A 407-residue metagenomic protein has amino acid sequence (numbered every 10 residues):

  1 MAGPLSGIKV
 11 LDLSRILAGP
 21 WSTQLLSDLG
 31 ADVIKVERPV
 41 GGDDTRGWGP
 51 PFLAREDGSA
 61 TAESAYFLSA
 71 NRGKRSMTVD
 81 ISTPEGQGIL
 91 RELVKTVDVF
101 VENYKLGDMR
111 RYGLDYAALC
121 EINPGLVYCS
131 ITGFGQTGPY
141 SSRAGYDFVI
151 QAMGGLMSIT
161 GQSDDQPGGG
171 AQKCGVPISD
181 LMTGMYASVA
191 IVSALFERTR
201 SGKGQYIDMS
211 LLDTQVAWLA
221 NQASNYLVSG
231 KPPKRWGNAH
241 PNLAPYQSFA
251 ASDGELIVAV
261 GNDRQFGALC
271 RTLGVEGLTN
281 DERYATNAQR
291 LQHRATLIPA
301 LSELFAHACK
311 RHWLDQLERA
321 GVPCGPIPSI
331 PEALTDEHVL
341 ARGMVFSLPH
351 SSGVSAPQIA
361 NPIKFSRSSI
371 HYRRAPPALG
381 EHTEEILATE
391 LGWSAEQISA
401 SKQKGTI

Functional and structural regions predicted by a protein language model:
M1-A190, A194-R200, A378, E384-I407: N-terminal helix-loop segment corresponding to the beta1-alpha1 unit of nucleotide/adenylate-binding folds
A2, A285, H350-S399: Flexible, small-/acidic-enriched active-site or ligand-binding loops
V40, F134-G135, L211-V216, D253-E255 (+2 more regions): Glycine-rich beta-alpha junction loops
G58-S59, F67, W236-P241, Y246-S248 (+3 more regions): Short Gly/Pro-enriched turn/cap motifs at secondary-structure boundaries
Q136, Q166-P177, T199-Q215, K231-P241 (+1 more regions): Conserved Rossmann-fold dehydrogenase catalytic segment
G184-G204, A217-V228, C270-G277: Oxidoreductase and adenylate-handling cofactor-binding alpha/beta cores
N242-A320, C324: Aromatic-enriched alpha-helical interface/lid elements that frame and gate functional surfaces
R319-R373: A glycine-rich dinucleotide-binding beta-alpha-beta segment and adjacent secondary-structure elements that constitute
